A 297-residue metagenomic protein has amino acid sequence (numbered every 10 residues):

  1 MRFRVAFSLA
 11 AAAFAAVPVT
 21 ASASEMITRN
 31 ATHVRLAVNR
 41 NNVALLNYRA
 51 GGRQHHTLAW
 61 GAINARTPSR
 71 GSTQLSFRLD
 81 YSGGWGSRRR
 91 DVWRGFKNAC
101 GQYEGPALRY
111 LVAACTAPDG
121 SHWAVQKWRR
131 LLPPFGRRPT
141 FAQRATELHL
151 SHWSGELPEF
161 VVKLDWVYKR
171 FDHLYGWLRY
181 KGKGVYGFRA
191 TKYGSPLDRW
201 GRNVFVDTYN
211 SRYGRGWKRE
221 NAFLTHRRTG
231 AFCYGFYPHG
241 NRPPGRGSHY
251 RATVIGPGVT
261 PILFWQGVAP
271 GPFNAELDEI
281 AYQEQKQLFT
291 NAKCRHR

Functional and structural regions predicted by a protein language model:
M1-F7: Bacterial N-terminal signal peptides that target proteins for export
F14-A21: C-terminal segment of classical bacterial N-terminal signal peptides
S22-R297: Extracellular, repeat-based ectodomains that mediate carbohydrate processing or recognition
